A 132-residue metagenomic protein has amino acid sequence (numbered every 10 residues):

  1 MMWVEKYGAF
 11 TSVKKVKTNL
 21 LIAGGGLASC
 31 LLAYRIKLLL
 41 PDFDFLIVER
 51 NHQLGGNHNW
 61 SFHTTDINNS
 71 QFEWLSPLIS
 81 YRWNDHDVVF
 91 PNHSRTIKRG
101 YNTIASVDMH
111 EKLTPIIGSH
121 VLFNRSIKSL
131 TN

Functional and structural regions predicted by a protein language model:
M1-K6, L78-I79: Short N-terminal or domain-adjacent regulatory/targeting segments
W3, F10-I47: N-terminal Rossmann-like FAD-binding beta1-loop-alpha1 element of flavoenzymes
G8-I22, P77, V89, G100-N102: N-terminal/domain-start segments enriched in small and hydrophobic, helix-friendly residues, covering either
K17, W83, S126-K128: A broad structural signal for short, well-ordered beta-strand segments within beta-sheet-rich domains
S29, Y81, S106-H110: A structural signal for well-ordered alpha-helical scaffolds and beta->alpha junctions
R35-N92: N-terminal FAD cofactor-binding segment of flavoenzymes
D87-N132: Conserved N-terminal helical subregion
